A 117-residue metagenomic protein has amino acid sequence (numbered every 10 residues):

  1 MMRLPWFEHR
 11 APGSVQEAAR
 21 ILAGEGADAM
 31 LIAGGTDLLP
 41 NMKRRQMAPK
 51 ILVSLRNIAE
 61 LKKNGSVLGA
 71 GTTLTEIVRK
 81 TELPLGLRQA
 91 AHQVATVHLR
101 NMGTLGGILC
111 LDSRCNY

Functional and structural regions predicted by a protein language model:
M1-Y117: C-terminal structural segment of proteins
